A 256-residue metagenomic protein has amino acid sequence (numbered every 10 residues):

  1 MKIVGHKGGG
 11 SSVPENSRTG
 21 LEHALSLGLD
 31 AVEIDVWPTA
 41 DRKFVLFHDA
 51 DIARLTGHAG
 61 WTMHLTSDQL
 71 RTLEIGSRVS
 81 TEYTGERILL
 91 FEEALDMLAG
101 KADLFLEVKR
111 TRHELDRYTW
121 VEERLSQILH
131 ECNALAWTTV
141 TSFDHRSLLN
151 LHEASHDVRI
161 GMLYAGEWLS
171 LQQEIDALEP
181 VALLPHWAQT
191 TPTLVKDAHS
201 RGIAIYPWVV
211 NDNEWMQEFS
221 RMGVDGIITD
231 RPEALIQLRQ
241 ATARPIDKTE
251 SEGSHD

Functional and structural regions predicted by a protein language model:
M1-D256: Phosphate-group recognition and catalysis centered on beta-loop-alpha active-site segments
